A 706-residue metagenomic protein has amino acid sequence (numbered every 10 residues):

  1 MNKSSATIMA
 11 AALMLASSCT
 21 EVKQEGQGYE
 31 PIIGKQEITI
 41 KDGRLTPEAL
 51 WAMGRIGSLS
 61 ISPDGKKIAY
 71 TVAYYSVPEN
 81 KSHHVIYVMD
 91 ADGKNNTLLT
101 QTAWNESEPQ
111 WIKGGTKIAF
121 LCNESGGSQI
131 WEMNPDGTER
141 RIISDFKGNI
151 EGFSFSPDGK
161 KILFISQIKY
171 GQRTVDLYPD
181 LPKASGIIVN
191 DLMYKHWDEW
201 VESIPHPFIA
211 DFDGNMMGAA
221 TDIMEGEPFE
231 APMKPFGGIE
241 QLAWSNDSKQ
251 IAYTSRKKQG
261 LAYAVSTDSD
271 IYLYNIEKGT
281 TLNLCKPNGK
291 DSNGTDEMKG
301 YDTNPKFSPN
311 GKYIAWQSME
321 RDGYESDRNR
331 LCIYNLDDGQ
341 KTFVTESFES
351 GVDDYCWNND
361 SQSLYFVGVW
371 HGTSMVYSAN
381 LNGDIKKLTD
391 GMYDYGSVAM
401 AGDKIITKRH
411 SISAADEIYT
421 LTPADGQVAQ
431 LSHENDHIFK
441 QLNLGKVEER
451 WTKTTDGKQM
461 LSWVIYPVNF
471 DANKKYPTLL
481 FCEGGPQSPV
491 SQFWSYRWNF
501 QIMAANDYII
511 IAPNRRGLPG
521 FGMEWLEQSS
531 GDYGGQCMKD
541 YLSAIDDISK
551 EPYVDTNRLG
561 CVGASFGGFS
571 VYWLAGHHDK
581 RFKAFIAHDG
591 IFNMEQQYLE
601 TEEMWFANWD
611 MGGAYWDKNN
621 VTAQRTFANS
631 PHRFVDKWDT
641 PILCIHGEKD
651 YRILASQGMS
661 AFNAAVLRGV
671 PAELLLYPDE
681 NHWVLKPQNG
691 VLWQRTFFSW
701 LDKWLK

Functional and structural regions predicted by a protein language model:
A16-S18: C-terminal motif of bacterial Sec signal peptides marking the signal peptidase cleavage site
Q24-I33, H83-H84, Q167-G226, T254-K257 (+5 more regions): Predominantly five- to eight-bladed beta-propeller fold
E48-H84: Beta-strand-rich domains and repeat architectures in extracellular enzymes and scaffolds, especially beta-propellers
M53-I68, A103-A119, R140, K147-I162 (+15 more regions): Conserved beta-propeller blade repeats
P78-H84, N123-S128, E199-S203, A262-S269 (+3 more regions): Short, solvent-exposed loop/turn segments at conserved positions within beta-propeller repeat blades
D90-K94, N134-T138, F212-N215, N275-G279 (+3 more regions): Short loop/turn segments that connect beta-strands within beta-propeller blades
Q259, E434-N557, A564, L599 (+1 more regions): Cap/lid segment of the alpha/beta-hydrolase catalytic domain
A504, A512-K706: Active-site-proximal cap/loop segments of hydrolase catalytic domains
